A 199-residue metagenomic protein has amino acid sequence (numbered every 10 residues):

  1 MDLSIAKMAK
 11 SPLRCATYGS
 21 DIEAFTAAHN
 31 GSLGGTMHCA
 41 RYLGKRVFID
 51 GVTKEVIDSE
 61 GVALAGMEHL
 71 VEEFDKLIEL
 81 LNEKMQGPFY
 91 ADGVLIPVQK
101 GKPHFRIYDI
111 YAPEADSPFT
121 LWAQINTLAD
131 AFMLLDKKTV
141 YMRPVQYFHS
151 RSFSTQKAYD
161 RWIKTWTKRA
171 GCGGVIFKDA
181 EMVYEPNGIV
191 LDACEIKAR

Functional and structural regions predicted by a protein language model:
M1-K10: Short glycine- and acidic-rich boundary segments immediately preceding or forming the N-terminal edge of structured
A9, A16-A63, K100-G101, P113 (+1 more regions): Nucleic-acid 5′ end/cap handling module spanning
A27-H38, I78-G93, I110-S117: Catalytic phosphate/metal-binding cores of nucleic-acid and nucleotide-processing enzymes, i.e., regions that mediate
T53-Q99: Conserved loop->alpha-helix
E79-K84, F132-K138: Short, conserved catalytic or adaptor-binding loops enriched in Gly and charged residues
P88-Y90, P118, K137-R143: Short secondary-structure capping/junction motifs at helix and strand boundaries
P113-D130: Extended accessory regions or peripheral subdomains of proteins
